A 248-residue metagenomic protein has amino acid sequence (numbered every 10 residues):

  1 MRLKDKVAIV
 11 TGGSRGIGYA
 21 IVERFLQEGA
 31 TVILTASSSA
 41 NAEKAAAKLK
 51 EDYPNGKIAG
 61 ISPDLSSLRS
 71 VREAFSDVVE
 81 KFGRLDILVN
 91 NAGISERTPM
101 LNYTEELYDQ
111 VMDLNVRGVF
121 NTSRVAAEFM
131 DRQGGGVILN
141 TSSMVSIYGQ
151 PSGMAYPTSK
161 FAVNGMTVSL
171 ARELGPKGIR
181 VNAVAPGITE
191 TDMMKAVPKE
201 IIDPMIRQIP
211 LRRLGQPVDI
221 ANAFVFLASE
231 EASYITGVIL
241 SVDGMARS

Functional and structural regions predicted by a protein language model:
V7, S14-R15, S38: Conserved glycine-rich cofactor-binding loop
S39, S62-E73, E105, V218-D219: The beta1-alpha1 cofactor-binding region of Rossmann-like NAD(H)/NADP(H)-dependent oxidoreductases
P99-M100, T104-D109, M194, M205: Substrate-binding pocket helix/loop in short-chain dehydrogenase/reductase
S123, S159, T167: Active-site helix of classical SDR
E128, R172-P176, S233: Alpha-helical segment proximal to the catalytic Tyr-Lys
S143: Residue(s) in the substrate-gating loop at a strand-loop-helix junction that position the organic substrate next
Y148, V225, T236-S248: Short C-terminal tail/terminal secondary-structure segment of NAD(P)H-dependent dehydrogenase/reductase domains
